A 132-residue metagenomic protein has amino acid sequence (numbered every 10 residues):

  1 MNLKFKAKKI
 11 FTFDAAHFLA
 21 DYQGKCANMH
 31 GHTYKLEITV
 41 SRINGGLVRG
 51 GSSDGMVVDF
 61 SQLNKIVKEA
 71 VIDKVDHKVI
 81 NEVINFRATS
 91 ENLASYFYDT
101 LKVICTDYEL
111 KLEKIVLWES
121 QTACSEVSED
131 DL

Functional and structural regions predicted by a protein language model:
M1-L132: Charge-rich, low-complexity N-terminal segments
